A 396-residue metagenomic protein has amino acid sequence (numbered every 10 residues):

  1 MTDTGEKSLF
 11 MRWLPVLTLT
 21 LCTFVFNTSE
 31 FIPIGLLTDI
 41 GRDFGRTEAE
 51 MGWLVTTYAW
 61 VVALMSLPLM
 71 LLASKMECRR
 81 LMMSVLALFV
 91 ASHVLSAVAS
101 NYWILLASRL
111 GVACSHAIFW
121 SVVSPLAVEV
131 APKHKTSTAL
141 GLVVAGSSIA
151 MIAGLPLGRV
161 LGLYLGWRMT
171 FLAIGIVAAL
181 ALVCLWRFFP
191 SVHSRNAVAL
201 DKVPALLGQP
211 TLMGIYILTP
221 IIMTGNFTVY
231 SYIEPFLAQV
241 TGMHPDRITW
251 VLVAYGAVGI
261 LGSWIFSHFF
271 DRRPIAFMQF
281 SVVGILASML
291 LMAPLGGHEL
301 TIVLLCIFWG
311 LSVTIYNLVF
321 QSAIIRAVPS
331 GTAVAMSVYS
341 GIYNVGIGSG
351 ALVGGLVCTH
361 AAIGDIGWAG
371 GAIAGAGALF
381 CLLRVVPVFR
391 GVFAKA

Functional and structural regions predicted by a protein language model:
P15-M51, S66-L69, V229-E234: Extracytoplasmic
G45, E77, V98-I104, S115 (+2 more regions): Helix-breaking motifs and short loop linkers at transmembrane-helix boundaries and internal kinks in secondary membrane
L64-W103: Conserved MFS/SLC helix-loop-helix module at the cytosolic interface between two early adjacent transmembrane helices
M65-E77, L261-P274, C358: Helix-to-loop junctions at the C-terminal end of transmembrane segments in multipass secondary transporters
L88, S92-L95, W103-G111, L300-F308: Paired small-residue
I104, P132-R187, Y232, F236: Helix-loop-helix hairpin linking two adjacent transmembrane segments in secondary transporters
S108-G146: Cytoplasmic helix-loop-helix junction between adjacent transmembrane helices in 12-TM secondary transporters
A276-F320: C-terminal transmembrane helical hairpin of 12-TM major facilitator-type secondary transporters
